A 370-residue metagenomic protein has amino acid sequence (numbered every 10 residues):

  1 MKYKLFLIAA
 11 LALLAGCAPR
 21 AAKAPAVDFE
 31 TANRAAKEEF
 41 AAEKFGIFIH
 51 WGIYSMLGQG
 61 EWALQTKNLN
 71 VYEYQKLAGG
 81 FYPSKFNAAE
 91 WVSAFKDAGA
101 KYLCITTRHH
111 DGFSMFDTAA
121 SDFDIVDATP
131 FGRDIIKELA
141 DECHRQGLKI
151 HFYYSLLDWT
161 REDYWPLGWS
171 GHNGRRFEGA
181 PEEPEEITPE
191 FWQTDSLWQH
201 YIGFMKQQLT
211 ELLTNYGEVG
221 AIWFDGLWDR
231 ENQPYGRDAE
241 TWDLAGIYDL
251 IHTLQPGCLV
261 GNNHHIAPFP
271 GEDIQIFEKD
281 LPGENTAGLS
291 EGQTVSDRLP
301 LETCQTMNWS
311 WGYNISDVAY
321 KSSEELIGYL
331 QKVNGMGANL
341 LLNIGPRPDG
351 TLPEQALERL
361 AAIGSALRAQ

Functional and structural regions predicted by a protein language model:
K2-I8: Sec-dependent signal peptide recognition, specifically the positively charged N-region followed immediately by
A10-A12: Short, linear, compositionally biased motifs with a strong N-terminal bias
A15-G16: C-terminal motif of bacterial Sec signal peptides marking the signal peptidase cleavage site
A22-Q370: Mature catalytic domains of secreted/periplasmic carbohydrate-active enzymes
